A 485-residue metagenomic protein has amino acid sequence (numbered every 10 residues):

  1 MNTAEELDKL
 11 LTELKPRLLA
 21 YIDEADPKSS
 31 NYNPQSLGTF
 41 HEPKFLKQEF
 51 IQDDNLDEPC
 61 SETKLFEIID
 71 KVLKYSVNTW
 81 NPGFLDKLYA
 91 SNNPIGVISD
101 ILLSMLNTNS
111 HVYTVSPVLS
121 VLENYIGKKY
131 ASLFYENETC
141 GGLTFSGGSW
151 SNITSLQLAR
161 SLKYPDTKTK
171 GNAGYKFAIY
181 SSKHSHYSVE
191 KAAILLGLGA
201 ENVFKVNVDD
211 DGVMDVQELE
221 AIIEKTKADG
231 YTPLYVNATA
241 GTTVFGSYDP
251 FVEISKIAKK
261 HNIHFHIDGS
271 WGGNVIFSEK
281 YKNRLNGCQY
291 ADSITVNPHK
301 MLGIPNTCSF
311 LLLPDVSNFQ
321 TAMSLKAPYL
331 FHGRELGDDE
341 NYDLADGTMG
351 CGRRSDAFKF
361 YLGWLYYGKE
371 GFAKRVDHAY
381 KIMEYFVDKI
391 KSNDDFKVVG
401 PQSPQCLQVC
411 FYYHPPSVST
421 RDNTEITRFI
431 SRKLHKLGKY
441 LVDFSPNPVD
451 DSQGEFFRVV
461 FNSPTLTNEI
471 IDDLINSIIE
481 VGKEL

Functional and structural regions predicted by a protein language model:
M1-T139, H435-L441, V460-L466, D473-I478: N-terminal entrance/gating region of PLP-dependent enzymes' catalytic architecture
L119, G142-S149, S181-S182, T239 (+1 more regions): Active-site nucleophile and cofactor-binding loops and adjacent substrate-binding regions of central metabolic enzymes
Y130-Q157, F204-N207: Short loop-beta-helix segment that forms the pyridoxal 5′-phosphate
T139, G174, P401-L407, S452-G454: Short Gly/Ser/Thr- and Asp/Glu-enriched loop/turn motifs at secondary-structure junctions
S151-Q320: Conserved PLP-enzyme active-site core in the AAT-like
T242, N286-D394, P416: Active-site C-terminal subdomain of aminotransferase-like
V398-L434: Conserved PLP-binding catalytic core of the aspartate aminotransferase-like
L407-T420, K439-D472: Conserved PLP-binding active-site segment of the aspartate aminotransferase-like
